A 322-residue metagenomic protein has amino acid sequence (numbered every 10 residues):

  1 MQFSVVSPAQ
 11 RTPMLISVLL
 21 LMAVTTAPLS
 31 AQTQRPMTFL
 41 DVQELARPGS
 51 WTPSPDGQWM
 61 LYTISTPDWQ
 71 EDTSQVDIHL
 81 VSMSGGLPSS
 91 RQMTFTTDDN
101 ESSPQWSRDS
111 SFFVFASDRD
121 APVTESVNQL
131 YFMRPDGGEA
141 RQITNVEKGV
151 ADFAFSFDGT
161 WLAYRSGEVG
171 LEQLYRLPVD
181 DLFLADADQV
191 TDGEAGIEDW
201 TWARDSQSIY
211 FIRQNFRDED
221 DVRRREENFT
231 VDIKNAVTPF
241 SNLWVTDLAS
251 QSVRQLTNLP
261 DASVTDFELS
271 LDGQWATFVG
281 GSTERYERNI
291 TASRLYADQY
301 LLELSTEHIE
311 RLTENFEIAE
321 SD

Functional and structural regions predicted by a protein language model:
M14-T26: Bacterial N-terminal signal peptides
Q32-A46, S90: A short helix->beta-strand "capping" segment at the edge of beta-propeller domains
L40-V76: Beta-strand-rich domains and repeat architectures in extracellular enzymes and scaffolds, especially beta-propellers
P55-D56, R108-D109, F157-D158, R204-D205 (+1 more regions): Residue-level detector of Asp-centered blade-edge/turn motifs that repeat once per structural unit in beta-propeller
G57-M60, S110-F113, G159-L162, I209 (+1 more regions): Hydrophobic beta-strand positions that form the internal "hydrophobic ladder" of WD40/Gbeta-like beta-propeller blades
I64-I78, T94-E101, V114-Y131, E139 (+7 more regions): A flexible loop/linker signature enriched in serine peptidases of the S9 family
M83-G86, R134-G138, P178-F183, D247-Q251 (+1 more regions): Short loop/turn segments that connect beta-strands within beta-propeller blades
